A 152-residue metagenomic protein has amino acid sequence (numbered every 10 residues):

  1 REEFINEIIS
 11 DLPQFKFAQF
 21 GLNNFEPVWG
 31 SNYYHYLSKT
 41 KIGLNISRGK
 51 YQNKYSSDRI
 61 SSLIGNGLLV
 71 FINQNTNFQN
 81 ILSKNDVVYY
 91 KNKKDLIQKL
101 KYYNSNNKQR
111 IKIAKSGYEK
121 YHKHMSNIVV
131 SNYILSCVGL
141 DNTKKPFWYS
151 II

Functional and structural regions predicted by a protein language model:
R1-K84: Nucleotide-sugar donor-binding catalytic core of glycosyltransferases
Q14-F15, G43, V87-V88, Q109-R110 (+2 more regions): A general structural signal for well-ordered secondary-structure junctions
G30, Y89, N107: Flexible, glycine- and charge-enriched loops at secondary-structure boundaries
Q79-K99: Change "using UDP/GDP/dTDP sugars" to "using nucleotide sugars
I97-I152: C-terminal amphipathic helix plus adjacent low-complexity, charged tail appended to glycosyltransferase catalytic
